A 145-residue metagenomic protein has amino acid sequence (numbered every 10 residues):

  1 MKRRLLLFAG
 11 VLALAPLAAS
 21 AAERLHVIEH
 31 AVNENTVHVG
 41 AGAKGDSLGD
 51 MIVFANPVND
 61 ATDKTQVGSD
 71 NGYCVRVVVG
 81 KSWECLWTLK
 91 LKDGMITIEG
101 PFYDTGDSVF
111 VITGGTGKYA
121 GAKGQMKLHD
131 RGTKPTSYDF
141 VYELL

Functional and structural regions predicted by a protein language model:
M1-L7: Bacterial N-terminal signal peptides that target proteins for export
L7-F8, I28: General helical structural elements
F8-P16: Bacterial N-terminal signal peptides
S20-L145: Targeting-peptide/extracellular-domain and disordered-appendage signature
